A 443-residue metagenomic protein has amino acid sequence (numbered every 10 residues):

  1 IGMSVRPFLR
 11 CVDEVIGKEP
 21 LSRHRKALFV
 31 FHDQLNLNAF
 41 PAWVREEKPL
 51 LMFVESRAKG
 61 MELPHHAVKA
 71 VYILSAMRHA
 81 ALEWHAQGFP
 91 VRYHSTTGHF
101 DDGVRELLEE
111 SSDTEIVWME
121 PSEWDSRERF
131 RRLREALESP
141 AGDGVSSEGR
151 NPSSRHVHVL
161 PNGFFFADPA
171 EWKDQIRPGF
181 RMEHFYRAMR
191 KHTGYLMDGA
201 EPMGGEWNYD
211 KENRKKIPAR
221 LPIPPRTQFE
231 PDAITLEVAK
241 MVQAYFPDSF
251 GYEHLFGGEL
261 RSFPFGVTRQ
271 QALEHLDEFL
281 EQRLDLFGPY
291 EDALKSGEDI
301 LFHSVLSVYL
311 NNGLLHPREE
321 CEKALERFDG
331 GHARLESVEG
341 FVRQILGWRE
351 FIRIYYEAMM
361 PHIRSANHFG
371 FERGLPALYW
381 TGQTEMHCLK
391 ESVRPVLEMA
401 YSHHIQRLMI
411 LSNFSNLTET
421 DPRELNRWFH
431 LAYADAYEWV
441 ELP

Functional and structural regions predicted by a protein language model:
S4-R92: N-terminal beta-strand-loop-alpha-helix module at the start of alpha/beta ligand-binding or catalytic domains
Q34-N36, G98, E120-E128, N416: Gly/Ser/Thr-rich loops at beta-strand to alpha-helix junctions that form or flank small-molecule/cofactor-binding
N38-A42, L63-H65, G103-R105, S126-R132 (+2 more regions): A short acidic (Asp/Glu
R92-F100: Short beta->alpha junction loops
D102-F265: Beta-rich, aromatic/charged-enriched effector core domains that present basic-aromatic interfaces for binding
K215-A400, N416-L417, D421-L442: Catalytic cores of enzymes that engage adenine nucleotides and/or redox cofactors via long glycine-rich, Lys/Arg/His
L411-S415: Alpha-helical support elements that line or immediately flank enzyme active sites and cofactor-binding pockets
